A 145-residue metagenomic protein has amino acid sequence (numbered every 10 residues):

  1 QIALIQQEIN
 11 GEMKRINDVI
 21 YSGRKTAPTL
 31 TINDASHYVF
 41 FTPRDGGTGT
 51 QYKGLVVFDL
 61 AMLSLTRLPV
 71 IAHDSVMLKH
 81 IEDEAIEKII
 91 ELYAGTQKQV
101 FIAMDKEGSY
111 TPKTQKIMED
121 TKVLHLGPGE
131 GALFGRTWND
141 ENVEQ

Functional and structural regions predicted by a protein language model:
Q1-D45: Extended helical coiled-coil dimerization/tether regions that scaffold and oligomerize large DNA-maintenance assemblies
N10, K14-P28, I81-D105: Charged/polar, low-hydrophobicity segments characteristic of intrinsically disordered regions and flexible loops
F41, A72-D74, F101-A103: Conserved beta-strand segments of the P-loop GTPase G domain that flank and frequently precede/overlap
P43-G47, M77-L78: Flexible beta-alpha connector loops of hexameric P-loop NTPases
G49-V70: GG-anchored amphipathic helix commonly corresponding to the ABC/SMC/Rad50 NBD signature/C-loop
P69-I81: Conserved P-loop NTPase "ATPase switch" module shared by AAA+ and STAND
I86-Q145: C-terminal lobe/lid and adjacent interdomain/linker elements of RecA-like ASCE P-loop ATPase modules
